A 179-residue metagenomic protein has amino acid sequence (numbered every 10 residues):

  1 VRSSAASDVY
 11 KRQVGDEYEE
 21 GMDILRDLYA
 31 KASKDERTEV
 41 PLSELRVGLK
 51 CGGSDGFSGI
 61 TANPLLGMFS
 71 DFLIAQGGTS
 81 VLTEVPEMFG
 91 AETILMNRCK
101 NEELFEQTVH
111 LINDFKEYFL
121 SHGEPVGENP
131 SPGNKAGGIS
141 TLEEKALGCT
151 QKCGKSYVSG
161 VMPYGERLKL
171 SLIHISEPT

Functional and structural regions predicted by a protein language model:
V1-A6, Y10, I173-T179: Single conserved hydrophobic/aromatic residue that forms the stacking wall/gate of nucleotide- or nucleobase-binding
S4-E36: Active-site cavity-forming subdomains of large catalytic enzyme subunits
D16, E20-I24, L42, P64 (+1 more regions): Residues forming well-ordered secondary-structure scaffolds
D16-E20, E92-T93, T179: Short, solvent-exposed polar/charged micro-motifs at secondary-structure junctions
A30-T38, G53, S121: Conserved helix-loop functional segments at active or binding sites
E36-R46: Glycine-rich phosphate/diphosphate-binding loops that line cofactor/substrate pockets in enzymes
E44, L49, D55-L172, S176: Anaerobic metallocofactor- and corrinoid-dependent redox/one-carbon enzyme cores, especially those from methanogenesis
